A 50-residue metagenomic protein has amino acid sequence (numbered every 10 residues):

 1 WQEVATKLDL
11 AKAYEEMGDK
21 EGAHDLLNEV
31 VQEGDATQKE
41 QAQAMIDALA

Functional and structural regions predicted by a protein language model:
W1-A5: TPR-adjacent "capping" and linker segments in tetratricopeptide-repeat scaffold/adaptor proteins
L27-N28, G34, I46: Inward-facing hydrophobic residues that define packing positions of alpha-helical scaffold repeats
